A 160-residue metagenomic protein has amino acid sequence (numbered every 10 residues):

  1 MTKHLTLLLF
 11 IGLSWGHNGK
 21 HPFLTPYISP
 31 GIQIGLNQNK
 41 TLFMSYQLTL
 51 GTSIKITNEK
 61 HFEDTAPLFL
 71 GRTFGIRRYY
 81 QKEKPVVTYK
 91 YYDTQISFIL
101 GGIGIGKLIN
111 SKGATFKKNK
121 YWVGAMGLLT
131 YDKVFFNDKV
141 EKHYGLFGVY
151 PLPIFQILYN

Functional and structural regions predicted by a protein language model:
H4-L13: Sec-dependent N-terminal signal peptides
H17-P67: Short glycine/proline- and aromatic-enriched beta-strand/turn motifs that initiate or cap beta-hairpins
H21-G31, K118, W122-T130, N160: Outer-membrane beta-barrel proteins and related beta-barrel translocases across Gram-negative bacteria
P30-L36, R72-Y80, T94-I96, I103-I109 (+2 more regions): Transmembrane beta-barrel strands of outer-membrane/channel proteins
I32-Y46, R78-Y89, K107-K118, V134-Y144: Solvent-exposed loop/turn segments connecting transmembrane beta-strands in outer-membrane beta-barrel proteins
Y46-L50, E141-N160: Outer-membrane beta-barrel "beta-signal"
Q47-G51, D93-S97, K120-W122, F147-V149: Outer-membrane beta-barrel architecture
I54-F62, P67-G71, I99-I105, A125-Y131 (+1 more regions): Repeated loop/turn-to-beta-strand initiation elements of outer-membrane beta-barrel proteins
